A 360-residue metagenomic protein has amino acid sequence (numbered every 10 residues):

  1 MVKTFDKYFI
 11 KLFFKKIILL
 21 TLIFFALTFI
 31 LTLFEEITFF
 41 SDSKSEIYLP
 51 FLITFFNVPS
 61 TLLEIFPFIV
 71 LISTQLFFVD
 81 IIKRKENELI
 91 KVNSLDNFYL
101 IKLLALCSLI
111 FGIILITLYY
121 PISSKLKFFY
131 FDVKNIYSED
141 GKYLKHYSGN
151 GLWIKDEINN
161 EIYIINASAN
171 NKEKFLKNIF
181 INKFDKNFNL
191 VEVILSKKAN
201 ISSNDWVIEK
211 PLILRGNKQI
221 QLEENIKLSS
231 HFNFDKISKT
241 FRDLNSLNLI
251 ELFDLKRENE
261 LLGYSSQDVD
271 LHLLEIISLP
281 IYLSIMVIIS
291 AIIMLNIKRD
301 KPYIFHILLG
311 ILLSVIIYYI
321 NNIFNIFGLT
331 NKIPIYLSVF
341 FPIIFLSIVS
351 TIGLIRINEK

Functional and structural regions predicted by a protein language model:
M1-N159, I165-A167, F234-K360: Transmembrane alpha-helices
F9, P121, F188-L190, K218-I220: Solvent-exposed, non-transmembrane alpha-helical starts
I37, V191, S229-H231: Generic secondary-structure boundary/loop-capping signal
D140-G216: USP/UBP deubiquitinase core
I201-V207, H231-F241: Short, surface-exposed linear segments at secondary-structure transitions and domain or protein termini
L212-Q221, N331: An acidic-aromatic
I220-S230: Short, polar/charged, low-complexity connector loops/linkers at domain or secondary-structure junctions
